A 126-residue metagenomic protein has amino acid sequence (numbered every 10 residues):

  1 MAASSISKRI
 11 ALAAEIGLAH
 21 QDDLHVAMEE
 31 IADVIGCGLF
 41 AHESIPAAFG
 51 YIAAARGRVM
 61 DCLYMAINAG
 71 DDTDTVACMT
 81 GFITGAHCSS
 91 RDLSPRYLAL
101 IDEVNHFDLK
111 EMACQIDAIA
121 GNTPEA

Functional and structural regions predicted by a protein language model:
M1-G70, G121-P124: Accessory "access/gating" subregions that flank catalytic or transport cores
E43-E125: Catalytic phosphate/nucleotide-handling subdomain of diverse soluble enzymes
